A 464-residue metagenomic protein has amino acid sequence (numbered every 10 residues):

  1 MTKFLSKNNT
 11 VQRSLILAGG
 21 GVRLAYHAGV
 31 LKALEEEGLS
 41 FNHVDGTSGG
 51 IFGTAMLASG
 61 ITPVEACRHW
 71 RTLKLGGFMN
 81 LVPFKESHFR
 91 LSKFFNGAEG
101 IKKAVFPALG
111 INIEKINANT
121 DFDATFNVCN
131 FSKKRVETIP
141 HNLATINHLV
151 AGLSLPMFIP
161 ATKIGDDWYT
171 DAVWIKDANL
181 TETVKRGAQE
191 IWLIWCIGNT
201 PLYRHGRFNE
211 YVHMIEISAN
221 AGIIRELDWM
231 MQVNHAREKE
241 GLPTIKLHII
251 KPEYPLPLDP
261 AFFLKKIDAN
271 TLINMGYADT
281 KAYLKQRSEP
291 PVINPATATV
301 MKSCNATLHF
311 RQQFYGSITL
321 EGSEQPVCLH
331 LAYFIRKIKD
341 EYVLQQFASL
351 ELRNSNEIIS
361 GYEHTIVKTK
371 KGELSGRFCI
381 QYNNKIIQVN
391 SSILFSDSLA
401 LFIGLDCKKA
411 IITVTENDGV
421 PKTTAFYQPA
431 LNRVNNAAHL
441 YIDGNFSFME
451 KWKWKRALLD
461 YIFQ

Functional and structural regions predicted by a protein language model:
M1-V44: Helix-rich "cap/lid" substructures immediately adjacent to catalytic or cofactor-binding pockets
N9-R13, P63-A104, C129-A144, V173-M301: Non-catalytic peripheral regions of patatin-like phospholipases
G20, V30, G50, F126 (+6 more regions): Conserved small-residue
F41-S59: Catalytic nucleophile loop
H43, I164-T170: Short pre-catalytic strand/loop immediately N-terminal to key active-site residues, enriched for Gly-Thr
K103-A108, K115-N117, D123-V128, V136-E137: Charged, glycine-interspersed solvent-exposed loop segments at helix/strand-loop junctions that cap or gate access
F106-I113, I146-A161, A172-A178: Active-site glycine-rich loop that binds ribose-phosphate moieties when present
K302-Q464: Beta-strand-enriched cores of mature, soluble protein domains
